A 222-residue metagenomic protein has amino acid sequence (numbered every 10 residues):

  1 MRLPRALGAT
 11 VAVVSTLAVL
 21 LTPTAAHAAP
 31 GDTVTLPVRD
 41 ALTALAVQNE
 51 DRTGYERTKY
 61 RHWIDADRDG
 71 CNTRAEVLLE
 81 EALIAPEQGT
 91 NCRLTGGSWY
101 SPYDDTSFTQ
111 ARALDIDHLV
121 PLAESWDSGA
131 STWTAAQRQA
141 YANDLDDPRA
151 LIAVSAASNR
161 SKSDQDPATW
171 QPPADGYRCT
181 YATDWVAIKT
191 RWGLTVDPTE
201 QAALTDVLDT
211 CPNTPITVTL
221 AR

Functional and structural regions predicted by a protein language model:
M1-A29: Secretory targeting and sorting signals
R2, V77-E80, S163: Short amphipathic alpha-helical segments with coiled-coil-like heptad repeat character
A26-R68, P198-A202, D209-R222: N-terminal module-boundary/linker segments of secreted carbohydrate-active enzymes
L45, T90-D105: Short, motif-level signal for alpha-helix interfacial/capping segments enriched in acidic residues and aromatics/proline
D51, D67, T73-R74, R112 (+2 more regions): Glycine-rich, flexible loop/turn motifs
T53-T95: N-terminal carbohydrate-binding/catalytic regions of secreted carbohydrate-active enzymes
W99-R222: Domain-level detector of nuclease and nuclease-like folds in predominantly extracellular/periplasmic contexts
